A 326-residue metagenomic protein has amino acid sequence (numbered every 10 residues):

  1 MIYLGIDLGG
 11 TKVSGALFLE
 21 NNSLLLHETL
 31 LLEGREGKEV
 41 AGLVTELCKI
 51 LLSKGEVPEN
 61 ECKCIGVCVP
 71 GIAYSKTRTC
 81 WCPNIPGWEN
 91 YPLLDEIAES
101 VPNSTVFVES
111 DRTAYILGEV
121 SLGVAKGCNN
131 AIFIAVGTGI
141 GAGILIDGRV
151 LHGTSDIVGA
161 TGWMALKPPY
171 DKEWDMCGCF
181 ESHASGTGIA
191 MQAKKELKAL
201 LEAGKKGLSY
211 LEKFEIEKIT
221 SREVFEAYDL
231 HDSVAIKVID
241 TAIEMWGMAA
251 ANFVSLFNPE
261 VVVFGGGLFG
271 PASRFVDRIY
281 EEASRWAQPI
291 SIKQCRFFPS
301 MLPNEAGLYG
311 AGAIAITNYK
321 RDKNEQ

Functional and structural regions predicted by a protein language model:
M1-C64, Y74-T77, I97-T105, S121-C128 (+1 more regions): ATP-binding/phosphotransfer module of carbohydrate and carboxylate kinases, centering on a glycine-rich
F18, T29-L30, I85-P86, D156-I157: Residue-level structural signal for beta-strand termini and adjacent loop
P70: Conserved NAD(P)H cofactor-binding loop of Rossmann-fold oxidoreductase domains
R78-E89: A charged helix-plus-loop insertion that forms the helical arch/lid used to bind and gate nucleic-acid substrates
V106-S110: General beta-strand structural signal in soluble alpha/beta enzymes
T113-Y115: Short acidic loop-to-helix transition motifs that present clustered carboxylates
K126-A184: Glycine-rich phosphate-binding loop of actin/hexokinase-like ATP-binding domains
